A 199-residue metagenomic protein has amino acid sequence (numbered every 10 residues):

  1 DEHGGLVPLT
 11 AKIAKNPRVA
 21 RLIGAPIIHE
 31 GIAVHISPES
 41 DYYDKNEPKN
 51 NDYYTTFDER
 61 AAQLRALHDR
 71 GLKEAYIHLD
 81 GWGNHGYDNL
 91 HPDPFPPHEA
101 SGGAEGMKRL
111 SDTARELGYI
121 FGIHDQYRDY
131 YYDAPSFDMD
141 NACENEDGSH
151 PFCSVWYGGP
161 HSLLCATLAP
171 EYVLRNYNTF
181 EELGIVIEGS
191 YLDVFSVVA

Functional and structural regions predicted by a protein language model:
D1-Y76, W82, E99-S101, L117-I120: Carbohydrate-recognition beta-sandwich/jelly-roll modules in extracellular/periplasmic carbohydrate-active proteins
E74-A199: Aromatic- and carboxylate-enriched substrate-binding clefts and catalytic-loop regions of carbohydrate-active enzymes
